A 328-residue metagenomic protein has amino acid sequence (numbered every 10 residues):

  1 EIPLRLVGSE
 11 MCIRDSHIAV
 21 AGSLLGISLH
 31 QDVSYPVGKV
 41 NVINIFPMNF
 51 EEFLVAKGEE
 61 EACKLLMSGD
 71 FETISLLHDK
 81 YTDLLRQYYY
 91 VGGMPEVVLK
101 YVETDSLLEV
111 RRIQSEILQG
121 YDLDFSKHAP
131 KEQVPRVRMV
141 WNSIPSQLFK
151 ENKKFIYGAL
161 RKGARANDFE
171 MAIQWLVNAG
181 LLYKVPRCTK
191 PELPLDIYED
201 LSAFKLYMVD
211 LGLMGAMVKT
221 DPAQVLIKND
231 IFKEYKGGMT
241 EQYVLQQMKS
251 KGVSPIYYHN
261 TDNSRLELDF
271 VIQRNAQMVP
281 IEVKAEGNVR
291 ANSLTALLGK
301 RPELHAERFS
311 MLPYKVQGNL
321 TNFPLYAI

Functional and structural regions predicted by a protein language model:
E1-G8, I13: Single conserved hydrophobic/aromatic residue that forms the stacking wall/gate of nucleotide- or nucleobase-binding
P3, S23-G26, C188, T261-N263 (+1 more regions): Short beta->alpha connector loops
P3-R5, V244, M248, L268-G287 (+1 more regions): Conserved catalytic cores of phosphodiester-cleaving nucleases, focusing on short active-site segments
R14-A19: Loop/turn-to-beta-strand initiation segments
S23, S28-F149: Interdomain motor-coupling "hinge/lid" segment immediately C-terminal to the ATP-binding subdomain of NTP-driven enzymes
L99-E267, I272-Q273: Accessory nucleic acid-recognition modules appended to NTPase machines
A285-Y326: Catalytic cores of nucleic-acid endonucleases
